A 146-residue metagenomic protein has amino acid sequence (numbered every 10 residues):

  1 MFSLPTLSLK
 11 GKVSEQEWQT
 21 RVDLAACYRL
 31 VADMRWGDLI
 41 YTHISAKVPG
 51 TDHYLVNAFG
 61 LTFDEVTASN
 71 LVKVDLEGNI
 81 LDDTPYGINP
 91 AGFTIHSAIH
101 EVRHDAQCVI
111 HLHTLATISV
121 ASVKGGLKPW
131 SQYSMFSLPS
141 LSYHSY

Functional and structural regions predicted by a protein language model:
M1-Y146: Glycine-rich flexible loops
